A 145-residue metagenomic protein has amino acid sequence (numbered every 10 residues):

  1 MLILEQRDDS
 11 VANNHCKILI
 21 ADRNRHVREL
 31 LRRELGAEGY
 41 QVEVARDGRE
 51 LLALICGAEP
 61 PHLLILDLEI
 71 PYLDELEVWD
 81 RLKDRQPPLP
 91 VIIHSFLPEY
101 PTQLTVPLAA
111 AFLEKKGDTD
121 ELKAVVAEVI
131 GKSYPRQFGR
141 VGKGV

Functional and structural regions predicted by a protein language model:
M1-L19, R23-R25, D118-V145: Non-catalytic signal-transmission and effector/linker regions of two-component phosphorelay proteins
E29-A37: Charged docking surfaces used in two-component/phosphorelay signaling
V44-L63: Acidic, metal-coordinating helix/loop segments flanking the phosphotransfer/catalytic sites of two-component signaling
A53, L76-P87: Short amphipathic alpha-helix used as the core "switch/output" element in two-component signaling
D67-L68: Active-site residues of response regulator receiver
P71-L73: The feature encodes the CheY-like receiver
E114-K116: A Lys-centered signature of the CheY-like receiver
